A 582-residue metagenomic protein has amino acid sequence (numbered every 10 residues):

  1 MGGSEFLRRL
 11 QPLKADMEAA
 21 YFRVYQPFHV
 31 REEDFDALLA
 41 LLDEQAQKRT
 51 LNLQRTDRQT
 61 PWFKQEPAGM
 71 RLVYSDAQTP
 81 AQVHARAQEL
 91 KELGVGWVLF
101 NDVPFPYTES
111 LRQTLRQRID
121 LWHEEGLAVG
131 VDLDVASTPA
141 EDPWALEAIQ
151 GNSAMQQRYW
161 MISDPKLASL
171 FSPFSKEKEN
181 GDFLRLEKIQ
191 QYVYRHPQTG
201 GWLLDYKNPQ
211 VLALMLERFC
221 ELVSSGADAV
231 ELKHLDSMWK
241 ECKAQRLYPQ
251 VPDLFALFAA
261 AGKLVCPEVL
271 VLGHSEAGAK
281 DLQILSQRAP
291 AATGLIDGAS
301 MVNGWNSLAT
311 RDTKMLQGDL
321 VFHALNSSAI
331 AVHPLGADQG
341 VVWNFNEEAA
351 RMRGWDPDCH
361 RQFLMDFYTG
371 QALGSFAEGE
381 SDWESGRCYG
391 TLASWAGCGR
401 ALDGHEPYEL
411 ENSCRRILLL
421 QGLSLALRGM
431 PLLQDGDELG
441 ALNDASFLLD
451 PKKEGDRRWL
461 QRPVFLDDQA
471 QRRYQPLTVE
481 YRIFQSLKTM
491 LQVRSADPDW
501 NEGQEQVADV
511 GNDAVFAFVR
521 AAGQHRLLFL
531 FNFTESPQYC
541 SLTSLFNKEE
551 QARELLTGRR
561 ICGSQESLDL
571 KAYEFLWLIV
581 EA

Functional and structural regions predicted by a protein language model:
G2-A213, C220, L235-T310, K314 (+3 more regions): Acidic/aromatic-lined carbohydrate-recognition and catalytic surfaces of CAZymes acting on diverse glycans
G2-T50, L325, A329-A331, G336-L527 (+1 more regions): Loop/helix patches that line or flank the sugar-binding groove of alpha-linked glycan CAZymes
V95, A227, G429-M430: A structural motif
V98-F100, V230-L232, L433: Hydrophobic residues within beta-strands of alpha/beta enzymes
L133-D134, L232-L235, H274-E276, L335-A337 (+1 more regions): Short, well-ordered beta-to-alpha junction loops that form the rim of enzyme active sites and present histidine/acidic
P537-T557: Beta-strand-rich binding/interaction modules
T557-G563: Short beta-strand and strand-turn-strand segments in soluble, beta-rich domains
S564-A582: C-terminal beta-strand-rich structural cap/linker in extracellular carbohydrate-active enzymes
